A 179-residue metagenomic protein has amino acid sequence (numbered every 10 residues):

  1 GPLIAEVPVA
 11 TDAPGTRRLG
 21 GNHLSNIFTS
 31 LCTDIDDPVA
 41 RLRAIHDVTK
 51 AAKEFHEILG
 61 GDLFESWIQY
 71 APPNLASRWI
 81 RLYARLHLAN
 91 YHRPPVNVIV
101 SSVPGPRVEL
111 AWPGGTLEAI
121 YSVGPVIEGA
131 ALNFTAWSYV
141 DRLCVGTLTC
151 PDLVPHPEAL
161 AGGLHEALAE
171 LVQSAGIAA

Functional and structural regions predicted by a protein language model:
G1-T16: Hydrophobic "lid/gating" helix adjacent to the active-site nucleophile that controls access to an acyl-thioester pocket
E6-P8, F28, I99, N133-T135 (+1 more regions): Structured core elements
A10-P14, D34, G105-R107, W137-D141 (+1 more regions): Short, glycine-/Ser/Thr-/acidic-enriched flexible segments
T16-G21, P38-A40, H56, E109-G114 (+2 more regions): Short conserved micro-motifs at the rims of enzyme active sites and ligand-binding pockets
R17-P106: Helical lid/core segments from catalytic subdomains that handle acyl or acyl-like groups
H87-Y91, A119-G124, P151-P155: Short, contiguous acidic/charged loop-to-helix segments that flank catalytic cores in large enzymes
R93-T135: Flexible, Gly/Pro-enriched loop and linker segments at secondary-structure and domain junctions
E128-A179: Extended, hydrophobic beta-loop-alpha segments that form or line the acyl/peptidyl-thioester binding and transfer paths
